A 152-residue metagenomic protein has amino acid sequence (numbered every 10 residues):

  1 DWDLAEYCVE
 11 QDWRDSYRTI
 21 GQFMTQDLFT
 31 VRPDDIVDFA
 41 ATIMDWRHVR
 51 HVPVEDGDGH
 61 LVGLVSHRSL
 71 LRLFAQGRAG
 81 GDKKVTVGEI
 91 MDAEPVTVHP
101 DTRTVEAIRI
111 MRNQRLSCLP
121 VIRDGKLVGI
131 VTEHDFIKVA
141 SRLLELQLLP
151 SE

Functional and structural regions predicted by a protein language model:
D1-E152: Tandem CBS (Cystathionine beta-synthase) repeat/Bateman regulatory domains
